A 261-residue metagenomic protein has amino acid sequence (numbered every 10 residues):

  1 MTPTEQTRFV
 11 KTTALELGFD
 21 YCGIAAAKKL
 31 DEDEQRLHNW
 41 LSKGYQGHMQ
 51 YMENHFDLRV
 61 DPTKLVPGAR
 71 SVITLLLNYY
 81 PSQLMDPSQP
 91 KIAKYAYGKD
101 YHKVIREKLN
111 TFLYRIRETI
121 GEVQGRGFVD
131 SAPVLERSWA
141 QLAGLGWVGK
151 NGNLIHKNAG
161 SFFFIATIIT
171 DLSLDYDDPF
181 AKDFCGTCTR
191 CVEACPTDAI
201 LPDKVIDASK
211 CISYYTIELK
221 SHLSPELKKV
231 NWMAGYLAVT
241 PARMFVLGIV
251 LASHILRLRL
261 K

Functional and structural regions predicted by a protein language model:
M1-F184, L223-A234, T240: Auxiliary alpha/beta "docking" domains used to position bulky ligands
T187: SIR2/sirtuin NAD+-dependent deacylase catalytic core
R190-L223, M233-K261: Iron-sulfur cluster-binding cysteine motifs and their immediate structural context in ferredoxin-like electron-transfer
